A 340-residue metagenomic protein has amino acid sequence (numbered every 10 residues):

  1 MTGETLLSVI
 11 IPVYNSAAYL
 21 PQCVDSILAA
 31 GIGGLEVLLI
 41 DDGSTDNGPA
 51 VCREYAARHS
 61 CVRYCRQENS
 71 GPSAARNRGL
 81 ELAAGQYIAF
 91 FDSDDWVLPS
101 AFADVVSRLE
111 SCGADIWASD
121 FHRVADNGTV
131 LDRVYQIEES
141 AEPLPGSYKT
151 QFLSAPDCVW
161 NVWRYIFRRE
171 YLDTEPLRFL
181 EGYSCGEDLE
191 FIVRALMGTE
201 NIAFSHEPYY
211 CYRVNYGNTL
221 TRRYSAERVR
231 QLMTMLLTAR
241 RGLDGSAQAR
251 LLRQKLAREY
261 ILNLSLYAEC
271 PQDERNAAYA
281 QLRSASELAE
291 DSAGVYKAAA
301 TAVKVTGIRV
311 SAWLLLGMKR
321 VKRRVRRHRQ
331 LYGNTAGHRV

Functional and structural regions predicted by a protein language model:
M1-S26: N-proximal low-complexity "stem/linker" segments adjacent to membrane-targeting elements
T5-S8, E36, E190: Cell-envelope/extracellular polymer assembly enzymes that use nucleotide-activated donors
D25-G34: Short, acidic, metal-binding catalytic loop of nucleotide-sugar glycosyltransferases
D41-A50, S70, D92: A conserved acidic beta->alpha catalytic loop
Q67-A83: Glycine-rich, basic loop-to-helix element that forms the pyrophosphate-binding segment of sugar-nucleotide handling
P72, S93-I202, Y210-E227, A239 (+1 more regions): Donor-binding/catalytic cores of nucleotide-activated saccharide and glycerol-phosphate transferases/polymerases
I88: Short aromatic/hydrophobic "clamp" motif used to bind/position activated sugar donors
E269-V340: Membrane-interface aromatic/basic loop that binds lipid-linked glycans or pyrophosphate carriers, typified by
